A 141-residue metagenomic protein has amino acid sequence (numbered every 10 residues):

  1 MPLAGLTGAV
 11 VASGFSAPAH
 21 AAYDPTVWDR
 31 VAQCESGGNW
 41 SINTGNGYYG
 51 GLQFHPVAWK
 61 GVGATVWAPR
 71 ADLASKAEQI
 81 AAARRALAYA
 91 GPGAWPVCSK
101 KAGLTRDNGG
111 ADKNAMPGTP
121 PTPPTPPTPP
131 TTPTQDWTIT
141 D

Functional and structural regions predicted by a protein language model:
M1-A21: Secretory targeting and sorting signals
A12, L73, P124-P127: A general, composition-driven signal for non-globular sequence regions
A22-N114: Peptidoglycan cell-wall recognition and remodeling modules
L104-D141: Composition-driven, intrinsically disordered low-complexity tracts enriched in small residues
